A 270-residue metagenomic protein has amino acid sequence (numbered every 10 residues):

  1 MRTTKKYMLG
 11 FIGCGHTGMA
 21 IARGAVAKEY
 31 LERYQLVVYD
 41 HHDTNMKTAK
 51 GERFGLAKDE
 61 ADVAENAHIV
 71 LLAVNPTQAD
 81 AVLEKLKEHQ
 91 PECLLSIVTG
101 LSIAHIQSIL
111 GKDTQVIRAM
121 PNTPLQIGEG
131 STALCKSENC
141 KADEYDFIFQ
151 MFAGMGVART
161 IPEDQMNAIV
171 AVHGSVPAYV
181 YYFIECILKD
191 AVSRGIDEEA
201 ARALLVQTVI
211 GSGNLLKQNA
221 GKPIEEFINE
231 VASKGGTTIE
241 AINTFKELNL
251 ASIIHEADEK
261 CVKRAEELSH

Functional and structural regions predicted by a protein language model:
M1-K58, D62-E65, G130, V192-S193: NAD(P)+-binding Rossmann beta1-loop-alpha1 motif at the extreme N-terminus of oxidoreductases
R2, V206-H270: NAD(P)-dependent Rossmann-like dehydrogenase/reductase catalytic/cofactor-binding core
I21, V37, E52, E60-L134 (+1 more regions): Rossmann-like NAD(P)(H) cofactor-binding subdomain of soluble oxidoreductases
L36, V63, A79, D197-L205 (+2 more regions): Small-residue helix-packing motif on alpha-helices
T44-N45, Q78, I187: Conserved short alpha-helix immediately C-terminal to the canonical SAM/SAH-binding motif I of Rossmann-like
H105-Q115, S131-I169, Y181-N219: Internal alpha-helical scaffold of NAD(P)-dependent oxidoreductase catalytic cores
I169-A178, I228: A short glycine-threonine-serine/GTX helix/turn-capping micro-motif
